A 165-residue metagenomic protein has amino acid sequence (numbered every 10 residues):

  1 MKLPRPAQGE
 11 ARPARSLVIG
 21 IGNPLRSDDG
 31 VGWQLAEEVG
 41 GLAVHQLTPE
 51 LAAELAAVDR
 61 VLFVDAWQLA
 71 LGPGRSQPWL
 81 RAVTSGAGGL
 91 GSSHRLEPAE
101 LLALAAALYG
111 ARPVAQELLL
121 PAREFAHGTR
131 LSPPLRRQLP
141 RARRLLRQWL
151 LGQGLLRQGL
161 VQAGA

Functional and structural regions predicted by a protein language model:
M1-A14, L155-A163: Intrinsically disordered, low-complexity terminal tails and inter-domain linkers enriched for S/T/G/P/D/E
Q8-V18, P24-S85: Nucleotide and nucleotide-moiety/phosphate-recognizing core
G20-N23, L120-A122: Short glycine-centered, acidic/aromatic-flanked micro-motifs in structured strand/loop junctions that mark active-site
I21-L25, G86-L90, H127-L131: A short glycine/serine-rich beta->alpha loop
R26, G30, Q34, Q46 (+3 more regions): Conserved active-site and cofactor/substrate-binding residues in soluble primary-metabolism enzymes
W67-A115: Helix-loop-strand module that forms the ligand-binding subsite of alpha/beta enzymes
E100-A165: Phosphate-binding/catalytic loops
